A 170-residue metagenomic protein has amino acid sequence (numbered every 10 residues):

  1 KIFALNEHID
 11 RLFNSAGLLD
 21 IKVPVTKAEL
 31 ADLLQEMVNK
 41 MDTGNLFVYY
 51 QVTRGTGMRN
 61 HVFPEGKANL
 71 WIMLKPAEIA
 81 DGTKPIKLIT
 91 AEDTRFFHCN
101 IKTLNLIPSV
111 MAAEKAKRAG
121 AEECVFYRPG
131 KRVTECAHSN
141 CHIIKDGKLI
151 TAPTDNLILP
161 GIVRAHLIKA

Functional and structural regions predicted by a protein language model:
K1-K40, T53, H61-A170: Helix-start/capping segments and mature chain N-termini
N45-V52: ATP-grasp fold ATP-binding core
